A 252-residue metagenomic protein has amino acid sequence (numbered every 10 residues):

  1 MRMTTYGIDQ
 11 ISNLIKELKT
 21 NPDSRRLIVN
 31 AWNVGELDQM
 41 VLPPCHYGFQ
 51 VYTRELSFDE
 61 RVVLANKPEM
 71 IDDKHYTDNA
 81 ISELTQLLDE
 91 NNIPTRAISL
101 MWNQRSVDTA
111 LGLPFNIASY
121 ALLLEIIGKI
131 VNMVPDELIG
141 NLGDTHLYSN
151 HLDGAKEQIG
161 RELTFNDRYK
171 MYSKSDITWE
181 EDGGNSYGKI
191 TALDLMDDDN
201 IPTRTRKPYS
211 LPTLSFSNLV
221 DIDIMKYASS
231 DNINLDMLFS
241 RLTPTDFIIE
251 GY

Functional and structural regions predicted by a protein language model:
M1-Y252: Terminal, non-catalytic protein-protein interaction segments that mediate quaternary/complex assembly
